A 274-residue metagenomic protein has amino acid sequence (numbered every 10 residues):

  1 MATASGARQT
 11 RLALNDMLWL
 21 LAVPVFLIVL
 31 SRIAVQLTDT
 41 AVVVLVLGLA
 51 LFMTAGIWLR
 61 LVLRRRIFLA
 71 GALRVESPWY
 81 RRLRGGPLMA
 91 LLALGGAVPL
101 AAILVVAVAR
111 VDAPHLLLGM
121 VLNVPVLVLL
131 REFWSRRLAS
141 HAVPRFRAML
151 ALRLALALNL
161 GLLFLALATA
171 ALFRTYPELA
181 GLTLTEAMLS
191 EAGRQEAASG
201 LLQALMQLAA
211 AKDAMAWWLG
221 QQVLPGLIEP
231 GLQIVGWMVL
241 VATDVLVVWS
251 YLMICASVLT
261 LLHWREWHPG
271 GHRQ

Functional and structural regions predicted by a protein language model:
M1-A7, W58-L83, L130-L152, L262-W267: Cytoplasmic membrane-interface regions of multi-pass membrane proteins
T3-L21, L37-L47, A113, R147-L163: Alpha-helical transmembrane segments and their helix-start/interface "positive-inside/aromatic belt" motifs in integral
L12-L104, L122-F133, P177-E178: Transmembrane-helix bundle segments that line or gate the permeation/cavity pathway in multi-pass membrane proteins
I28-L37, E132-S190: Cytoplasmic juxtamembrane interface segments
L94-L117, L167-E186: Alpha-helical transmembrane segments and their membrane-interface junctions in multi-pass membrane proteins
T175-I228: Membrane-interfacial helical/loop segments at transmembrane boundaries in membrane proteins
A187-A192, T260-Q274: Short, highly charged, low-complexity non-transmembrane loops/tails of multi-pass membrane proteins
L219-L246: Individual transmembrane alpha-helix segments
